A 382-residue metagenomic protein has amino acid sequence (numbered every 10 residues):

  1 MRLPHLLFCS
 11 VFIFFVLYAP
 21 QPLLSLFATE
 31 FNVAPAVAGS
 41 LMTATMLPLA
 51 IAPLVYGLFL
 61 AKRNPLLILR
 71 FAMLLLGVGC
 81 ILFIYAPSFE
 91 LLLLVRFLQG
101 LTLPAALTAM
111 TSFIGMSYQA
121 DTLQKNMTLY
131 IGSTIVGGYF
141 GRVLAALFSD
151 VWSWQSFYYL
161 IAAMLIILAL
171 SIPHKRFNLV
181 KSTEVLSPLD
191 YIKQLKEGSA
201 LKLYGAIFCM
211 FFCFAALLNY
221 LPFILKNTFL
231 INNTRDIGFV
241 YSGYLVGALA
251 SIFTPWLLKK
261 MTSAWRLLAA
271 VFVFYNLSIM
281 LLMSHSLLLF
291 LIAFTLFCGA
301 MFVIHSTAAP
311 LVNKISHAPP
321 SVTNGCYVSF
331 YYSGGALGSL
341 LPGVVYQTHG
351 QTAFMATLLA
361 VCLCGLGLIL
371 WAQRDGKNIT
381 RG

Functional and structural regions predicted by a protein language model:
N32, N64, Y85-L91, T102 (+2 more regions): Helix-breaking motifs and short loop linkers at transmembrane-helix boundaries and internal kinks in secondary membrane
I51-P87: Conserved MFS/SLC helix-loop-helix module at the cytosolic interface between two early adjacent transmembrane helices
G79, E90-Q99, L288-L296: Paired small-residue
V95-T134: Cytoplasmic helix-loop-helix junction between adjacent transmembrane helices in 12-TM secondary transporters
A120-R176, Y220: Helix-loop-helix hairpin linking two adjacent transmembrane segments in secondary transporters
K175-Y204: Juxtamembrane intracellular "pre-TM" segments in multi-pass secondary transporters
A264-A308: C-terminal transmembrane helical hairpin of 12-TM major facilitator-type secondary transporters
I315-Q351, L358: A late C-terminal transmembrane helix in Major Facilitator Superfamily
